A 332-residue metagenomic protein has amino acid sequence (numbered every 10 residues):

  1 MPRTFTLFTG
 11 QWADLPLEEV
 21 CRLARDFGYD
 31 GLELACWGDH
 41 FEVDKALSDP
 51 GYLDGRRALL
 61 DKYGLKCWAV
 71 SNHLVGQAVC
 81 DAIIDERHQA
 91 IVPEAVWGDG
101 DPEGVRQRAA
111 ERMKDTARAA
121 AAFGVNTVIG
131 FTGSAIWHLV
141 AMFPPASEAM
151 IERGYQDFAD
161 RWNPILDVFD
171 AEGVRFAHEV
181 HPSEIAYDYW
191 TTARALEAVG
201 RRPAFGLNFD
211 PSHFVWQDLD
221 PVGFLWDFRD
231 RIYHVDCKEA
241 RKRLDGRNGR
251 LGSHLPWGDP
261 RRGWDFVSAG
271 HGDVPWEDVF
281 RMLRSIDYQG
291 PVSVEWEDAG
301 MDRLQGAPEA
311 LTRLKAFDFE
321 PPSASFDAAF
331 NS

Functional and structural regions predicted by a protein language model:
M1-L15: Boundary/entry segment of secreted carbohydrate-active catalytic domains
F5, G31, V70, A146 (+2 more regions): Acidic/histidine-rich catalytic cores of soluble enzymes
F8-W12, A35-D39, N72-V75, G133-A135 (+4 more regions): Active-site beta-loop-alpha junctions enriched in small/polar residues
D14, E18-E19, L23-D26, K62 (+1 more regions): Active-site acidic/histidine proton-transfer and metal-coordination neighborhood in alpha/beta enzyme cores
A24, L32, L60, V70 (+9 more regions): Conserved, mostly hydrophobic/aromatic
Y29, L65, V125, I232 (+1 more regions): A structural motif
A35-R57, T132, I136-L139: Glycine-rich, proline-tolerant flexible connector loops at the mouths of alpha/beta enzymes
R303-S323, F330: C-terminal helical cap(s) of enzyme catalytic domains, especially alpha/beta-barrels
